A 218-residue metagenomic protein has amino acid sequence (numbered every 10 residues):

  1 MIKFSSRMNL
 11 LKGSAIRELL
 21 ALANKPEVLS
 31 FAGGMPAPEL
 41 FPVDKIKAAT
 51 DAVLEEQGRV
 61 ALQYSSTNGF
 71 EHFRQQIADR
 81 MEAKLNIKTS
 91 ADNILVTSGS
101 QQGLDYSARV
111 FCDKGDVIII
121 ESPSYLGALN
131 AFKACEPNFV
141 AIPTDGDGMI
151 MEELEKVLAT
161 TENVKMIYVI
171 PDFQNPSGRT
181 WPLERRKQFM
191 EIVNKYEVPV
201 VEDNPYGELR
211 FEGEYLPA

Functional and structural regions predicted by a protein language model:
M1-R7: Generic N-terminal amphipathic, Lys/Arg-enriched alpha-helix
N9-G99, Y106: N-terminal small-domain helix-loop-helix segment of the aminotransferase-like
P36, P205-Y206: Catalytic metal-binding/acid-base residues of hydrolase active sites
V60-E197, V201, G207-A218: Conserved core of the PLP fold type I
